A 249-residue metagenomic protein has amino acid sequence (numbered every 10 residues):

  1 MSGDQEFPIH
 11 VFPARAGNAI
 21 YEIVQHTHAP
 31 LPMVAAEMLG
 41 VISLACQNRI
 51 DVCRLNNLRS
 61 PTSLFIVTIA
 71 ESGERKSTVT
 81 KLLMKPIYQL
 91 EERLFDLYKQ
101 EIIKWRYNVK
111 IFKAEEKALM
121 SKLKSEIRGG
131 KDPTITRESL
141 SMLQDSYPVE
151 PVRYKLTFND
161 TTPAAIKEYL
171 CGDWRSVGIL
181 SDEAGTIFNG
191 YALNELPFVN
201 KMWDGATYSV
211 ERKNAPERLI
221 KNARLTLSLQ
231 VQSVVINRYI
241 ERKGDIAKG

Functional and structural regions predicted by a protein language model:
M1-G249: Phosphate-handling catalytic cores of nucleic-acid transaction enzymes
